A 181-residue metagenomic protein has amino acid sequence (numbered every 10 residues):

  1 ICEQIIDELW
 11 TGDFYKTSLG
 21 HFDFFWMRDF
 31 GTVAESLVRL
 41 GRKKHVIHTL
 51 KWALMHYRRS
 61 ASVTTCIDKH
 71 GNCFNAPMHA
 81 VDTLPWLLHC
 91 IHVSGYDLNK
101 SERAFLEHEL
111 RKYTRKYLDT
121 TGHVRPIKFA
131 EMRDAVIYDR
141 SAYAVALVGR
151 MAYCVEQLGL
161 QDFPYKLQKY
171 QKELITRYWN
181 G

Functional and structural regions predicted by a protein language model:
I1-C2, E102, E109, Y170: Alpha-helical structural motif
I1-F25, I47-W52, E173-I175, W179-N180: Low-complexity, Ser/Thr/Pro/Gly-enriched N-terminal "stalk/linker" regions
I1-L9, L37, I91-L98, M151-D162: Alpha-helix C-terminal capping segments
C2-D13, R58-T64, T121-K128: Active-site-adjacent bridging/hinge elements
Y15-H21, H70-F74, F129-D139: Active-site-adjacent structural elements in folded domains
G20, L40, K100, A135-Y138 (+2 more regions): Charge-dense, low-complexity intrinsically disordered segments
D23-T120, V145, G149: Aromatic-rich carbohydrate-recognition surfaces in CAZymes
S62-C66, T121-A130, I137-G181: Catalytic cores of carbohydrate-active enzymes
